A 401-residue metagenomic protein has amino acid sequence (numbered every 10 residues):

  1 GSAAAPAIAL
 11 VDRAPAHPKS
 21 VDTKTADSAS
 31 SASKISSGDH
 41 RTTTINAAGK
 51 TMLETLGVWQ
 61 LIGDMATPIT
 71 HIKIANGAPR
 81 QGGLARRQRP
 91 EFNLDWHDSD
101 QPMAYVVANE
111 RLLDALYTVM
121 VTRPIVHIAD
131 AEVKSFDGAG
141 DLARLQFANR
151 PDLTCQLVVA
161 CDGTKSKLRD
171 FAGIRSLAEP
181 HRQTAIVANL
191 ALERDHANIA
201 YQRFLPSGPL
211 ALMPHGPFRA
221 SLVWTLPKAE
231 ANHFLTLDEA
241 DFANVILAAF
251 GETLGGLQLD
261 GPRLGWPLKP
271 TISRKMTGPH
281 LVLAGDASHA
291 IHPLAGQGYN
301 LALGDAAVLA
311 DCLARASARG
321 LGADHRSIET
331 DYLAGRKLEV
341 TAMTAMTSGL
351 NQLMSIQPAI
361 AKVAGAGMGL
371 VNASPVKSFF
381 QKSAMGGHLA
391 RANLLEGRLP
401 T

Functional and structural regions predicted by a protein language model:
G1-R41: Glycine-rich FAD pyrophosphate-binding loop
L10-V11, A160, A284, I291: Generic enzyme active-site microenvironment
I35-Q81: N-terminal FAD cofactor-binding segment of flavoenzymes
L53, R144-D152, L157-G256, G261-R263: Conserved FAD-binding catalytic core of PHBH/FMO-like flavoproteins
M65-F171, E179-T184: Conserved N-terminal helical subregion
G138-L142, H196, A302: Pyridoxal 5′-phosphate
N232-R326: FAD/FMN-dependent oxidoreductases across multiple families
D311-T401: C-terminal helical "tail/cap" subdomain of flavin- and related membrane-associated enzymes
